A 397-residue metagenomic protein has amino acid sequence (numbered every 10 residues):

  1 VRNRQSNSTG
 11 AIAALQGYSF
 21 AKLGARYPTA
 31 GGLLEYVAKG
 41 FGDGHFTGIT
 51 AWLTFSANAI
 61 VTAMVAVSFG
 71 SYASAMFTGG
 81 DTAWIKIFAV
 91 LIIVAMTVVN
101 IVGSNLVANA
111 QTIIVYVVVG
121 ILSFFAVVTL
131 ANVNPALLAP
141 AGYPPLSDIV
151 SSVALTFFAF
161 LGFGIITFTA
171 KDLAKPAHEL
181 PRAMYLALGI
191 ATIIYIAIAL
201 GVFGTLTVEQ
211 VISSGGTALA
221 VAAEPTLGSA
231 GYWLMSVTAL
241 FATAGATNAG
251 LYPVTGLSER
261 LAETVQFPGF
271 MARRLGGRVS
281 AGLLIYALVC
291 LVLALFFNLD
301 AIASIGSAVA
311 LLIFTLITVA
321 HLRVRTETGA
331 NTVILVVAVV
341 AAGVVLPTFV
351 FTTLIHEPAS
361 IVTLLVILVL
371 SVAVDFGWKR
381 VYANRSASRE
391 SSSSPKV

Functional and structural regions predicted by a protein language model:
V1-R2, S68-I85, N105-V115, L234-F241 (+3 more regions): Transmembrane helix-loop boundary segments of multi-pass membrane transporters
R2-N7, G48, K86-L91, Y116 (+5 more regions): Hydrophobic alpha-helical transmembrane segments
N3, G80-W84, T112-Y232, S236 (+1 more regions): Helix-loop-helix junctions that connect adjacent transmembrane segments in multi-pass membrane transporters
A14-I93, T97-I101, S236-R260, V292-L312: Hydrophobic transmembrane alpha-helices that form the core helical bundles of multi-pass secondary transporters
P28-A30, K39-F46, K171-E179, L186 (+1 more regions): Juxtamembrane helix-boundary/capping and inter-helix hinge elements in multi-pass membrane proteins
E35-D43, A75-G79, Y185-N248, Q266-A301: TM-loop-TM module centered on a large, flexible mid-protein loop between adjacent transmembrane helices in multi-pass
W84-N132, Y143-P145, M184-L188, G306-I317 (+2 more regions): Membrane-interface loop-to-helix entry segments
V128, L322-V397: A generic transmembrane alpha-helix motif of multi-pass inner-membrane proteins
